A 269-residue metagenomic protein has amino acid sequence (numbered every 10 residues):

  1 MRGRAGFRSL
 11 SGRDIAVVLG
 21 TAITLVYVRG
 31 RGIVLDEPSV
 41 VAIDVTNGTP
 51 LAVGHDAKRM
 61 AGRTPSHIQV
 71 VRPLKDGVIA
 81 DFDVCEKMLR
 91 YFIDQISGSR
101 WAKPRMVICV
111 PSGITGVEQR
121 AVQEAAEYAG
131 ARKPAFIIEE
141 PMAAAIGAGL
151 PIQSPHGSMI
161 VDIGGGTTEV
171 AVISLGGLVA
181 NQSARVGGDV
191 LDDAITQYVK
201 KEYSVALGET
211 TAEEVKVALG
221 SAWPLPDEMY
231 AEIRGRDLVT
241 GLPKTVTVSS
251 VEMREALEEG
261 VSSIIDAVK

Functional and structural regions predicted by a protein language model:
M1-I163, A171-K269: Nucleotide/phosphate-binding catalytic cleft detector across ATP-hydrolyzing and phosphate-transferring enzymes
